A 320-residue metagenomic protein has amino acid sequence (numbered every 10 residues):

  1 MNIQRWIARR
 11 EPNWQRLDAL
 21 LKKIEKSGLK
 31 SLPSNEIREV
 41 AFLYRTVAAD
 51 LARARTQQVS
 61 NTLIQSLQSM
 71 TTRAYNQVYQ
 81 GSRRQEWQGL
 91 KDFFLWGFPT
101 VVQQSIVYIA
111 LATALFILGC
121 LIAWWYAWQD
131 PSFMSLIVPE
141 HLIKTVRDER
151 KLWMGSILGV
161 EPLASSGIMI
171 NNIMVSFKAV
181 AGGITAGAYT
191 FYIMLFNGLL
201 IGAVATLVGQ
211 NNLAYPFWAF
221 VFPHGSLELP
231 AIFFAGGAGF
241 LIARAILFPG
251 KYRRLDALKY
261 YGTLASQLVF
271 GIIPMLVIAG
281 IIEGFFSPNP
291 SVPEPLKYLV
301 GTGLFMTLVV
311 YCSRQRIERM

Functional and structural regions predicted by a protein language model:
M1-K91: Soluble N-terminal domains of membrane-associated systems
Q88-S105, G159, L163, L255-L258: Cytosolic juxtamembrane amphipathic/interface segments immediately preceding and feeding into a transmembrane helix
T100-I117: Alpha-helical transmembrane segments and their helix-start/interface "positive-inside/aromatic belt" motifs in integral
A114-W128, T185, L227: Hydrophobic alpha-helical membrane-insertion segments
W124-E149: Interfacial/capping segments of alpha-helical transmembrane domains
K144-S166, W218-L227: Short aromatic-rich membrane-water interface segments that cap or initiate transmembrane helices in multi-pass membrane
V160-Y189: Individual transmembrane alpha-helix segments
A181-M320: Generic detector of multi-pass transmembrane helix bundles and their immediately adjacent loops in polytopic membrane
